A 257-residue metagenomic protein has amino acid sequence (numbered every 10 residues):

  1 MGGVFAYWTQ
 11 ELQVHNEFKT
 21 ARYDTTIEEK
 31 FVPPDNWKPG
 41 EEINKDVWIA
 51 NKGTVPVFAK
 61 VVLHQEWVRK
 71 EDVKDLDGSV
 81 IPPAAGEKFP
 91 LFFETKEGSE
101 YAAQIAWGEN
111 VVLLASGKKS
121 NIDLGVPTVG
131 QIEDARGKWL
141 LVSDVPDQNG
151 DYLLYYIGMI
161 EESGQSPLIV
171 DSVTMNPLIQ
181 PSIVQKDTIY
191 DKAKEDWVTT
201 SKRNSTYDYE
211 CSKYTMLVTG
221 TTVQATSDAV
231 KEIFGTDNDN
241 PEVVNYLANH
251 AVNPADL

Functional and structural regions predicted by a protein language model:
M1-G2: Hydrophobic membrane-insertion alpha-helices, especially the h-region of bacterial N-terminal signal peptides
Y7-L257: Surface-exposed, hydrophilic segments of mature proteins
